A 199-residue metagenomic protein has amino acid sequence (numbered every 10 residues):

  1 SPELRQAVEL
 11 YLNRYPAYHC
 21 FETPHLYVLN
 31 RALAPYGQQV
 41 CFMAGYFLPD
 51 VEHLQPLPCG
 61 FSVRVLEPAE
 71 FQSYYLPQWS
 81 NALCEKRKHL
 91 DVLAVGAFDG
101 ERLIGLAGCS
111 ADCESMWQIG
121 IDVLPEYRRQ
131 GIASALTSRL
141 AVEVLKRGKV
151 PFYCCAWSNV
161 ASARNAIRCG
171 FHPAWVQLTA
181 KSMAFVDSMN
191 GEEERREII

Functional and structural regions predicted by a protein language model:
S1-F71: Acyl-donor-binding surface of acyltransferase catalytic domains
R5-T23, E126-G131, A135, L145 (+1 more regions): Acyl-donor binding region in acyl/amide transferases
Y18-T23, S115, V144-A156: Conserved GNAT acetyl-CoA-binding A-motif
Q39-P49, H172-M189, R195-E197: Conserved catalytic-core motifs of GNAT/GCN5-like acyltransferases
Y74-V92: Active-site rim helix/loop that mediates acceptor-substrate recognition in acyltransferases
K86-M116, I121-L124: A conserved beta-strand-loop-helix scaffold within acyl/acetyltransferase catalytic domains
I119, R129-E143, R164, R168: Conserved acetyl-CoA-binding loop-helix of GNAT-fold acetyltransferases
Y153-R164, H172, T179-A184: Conserved beta-strand-loop-alpha-helix junction that forms the acyl-donor binding cleft
